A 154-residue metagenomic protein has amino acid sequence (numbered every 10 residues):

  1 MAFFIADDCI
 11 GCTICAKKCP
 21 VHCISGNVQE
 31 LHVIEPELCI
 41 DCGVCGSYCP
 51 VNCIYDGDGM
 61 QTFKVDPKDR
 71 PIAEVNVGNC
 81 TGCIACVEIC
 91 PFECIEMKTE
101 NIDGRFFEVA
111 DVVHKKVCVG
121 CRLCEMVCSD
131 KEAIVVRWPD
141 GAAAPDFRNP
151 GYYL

Functional and structural regions predicted by a protein language model:
M1-F4, K131, V135-L154: Iron-sulfur (Fe-S) cluster-binding modules
I5, I34-E35, V75-N76, C86 (+2 more regions): Hydrophobic face of beta-strands forming the core of extended beta-sheets/solenoids, especially the left-handed
D8, K18, E37-L38, Y48 (+4 more regions): Short pre-active-site segment immediately N-terminal to redox-active cysteine/selenocysteine motifs in thiol-based
I14-Q29, V44-Q61, A85-D103, L123-G141: Iron-sulfur cluster-binding cysteine motifs and their immediate structural context in ferredoxin-like electron-transfer
V28-I34, D69, I102-V117: Short linker/helix segments within small regulatory modules
P36, N52, P71, V77-G78: Tandem repeat domain/solenoid detector
D56-A73, A144-P145: Intrinsically disordered, low-complexity Ser/Thr-rich linker and spacer segments in cell-wall-related proteins
